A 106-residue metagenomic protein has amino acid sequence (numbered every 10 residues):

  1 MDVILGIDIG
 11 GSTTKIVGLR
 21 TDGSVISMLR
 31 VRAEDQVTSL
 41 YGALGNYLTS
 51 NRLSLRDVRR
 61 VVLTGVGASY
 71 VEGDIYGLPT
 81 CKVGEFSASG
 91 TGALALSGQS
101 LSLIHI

Functional and structural regions predicted by a protein language model:
M1-D2, S12-T14, D57-V58, G77-L78 (+1 more regions): Short coil/turn connectors at secondary-structure junctions
V3-G42: Short glycine-rich, Thr/Ser-proximal phosphate-binding strand/loop in the N-terminal lobe of ATP-dependent enzymes
I9, T13-T14, A68-Y70, A95: Short, flexible micro-motifs
S27-A33, L44, T49-F86: Short beta-strand-loop/turn "lid" adjacent to the catalytic site in phosphate-handling enzymes
N46, L96-G98: Short, surface-exposed amphipathic charged segments that create phosphate/polyanion-binding patches used for binding
S89-L94: Hydrophobic alpha-helical segments within soluble ligand-binding/sensing domains
I104-I106: Conserved small/polar residues in nucleotide/adenosyl-binding loops
